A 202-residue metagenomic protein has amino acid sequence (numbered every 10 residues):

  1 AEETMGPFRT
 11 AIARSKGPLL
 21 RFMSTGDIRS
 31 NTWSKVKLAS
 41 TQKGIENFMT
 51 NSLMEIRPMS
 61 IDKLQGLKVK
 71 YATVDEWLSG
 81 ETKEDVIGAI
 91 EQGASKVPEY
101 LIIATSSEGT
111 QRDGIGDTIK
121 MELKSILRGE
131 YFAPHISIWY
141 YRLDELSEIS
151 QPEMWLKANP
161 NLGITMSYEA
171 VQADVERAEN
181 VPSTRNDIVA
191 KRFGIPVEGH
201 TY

Functional and structural regions predicted by a protein language model:
A1-E2, E81: A generic structural signal for short coil/turn motifs at secondary-structure boundaries
E3-K70: Inter-Walker segment of RecA-like/P-loop motor cores
R9-T10, L19, G26, A72-V74 (+2 more regions): Generic alpha-helical propensity signal that fires on short helical segments and nearby coil/disordered stretches
N31, T41-Q42, K83-Y202: Non-catalytic, compositionally simple segments
D62, G80, Q111: Glycine-rich nucleotide phosphate-binding loop and flanking beta-alpha elements of Rossmann-like dinucleotide-binding
K70-A72, I102: Hydrophobic beta-strand segments of well-ordered beta-sheets in folded domains
D75-S79: Walker B catalytic acidic pair
